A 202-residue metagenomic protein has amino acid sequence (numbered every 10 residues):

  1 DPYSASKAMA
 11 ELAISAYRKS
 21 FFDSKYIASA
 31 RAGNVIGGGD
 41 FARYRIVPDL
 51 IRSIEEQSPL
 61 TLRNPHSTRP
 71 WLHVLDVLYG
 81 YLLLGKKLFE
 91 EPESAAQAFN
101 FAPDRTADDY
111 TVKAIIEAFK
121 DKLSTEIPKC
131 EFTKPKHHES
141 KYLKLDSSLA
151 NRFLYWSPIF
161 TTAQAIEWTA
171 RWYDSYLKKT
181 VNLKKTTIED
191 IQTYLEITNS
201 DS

Functional and structural regions predicted by a protein language model:
D1-E11, Y44-P48, P70-W71, D109: Short-chain dehydrogenase/reductase
D1-P2, D23-I46, T68: Flexible, glycine-rich beta-alpha linker
D1-R31, I51-E56: Active-site Tyr-X1-5-Lys
A5, F22, A42-R45, I54 (+2 more regions): A generic fold-level signal
A16, V47-P48, K129-C130: A generic local structural motif
S20, G38-G39, E91, S157: Histidine kinase transmitter module recognition
I54-S202: C-terminal substrate-binding subdomain of Rossmann-fold SDR/epimerase-dehydratase oxidoreductases
